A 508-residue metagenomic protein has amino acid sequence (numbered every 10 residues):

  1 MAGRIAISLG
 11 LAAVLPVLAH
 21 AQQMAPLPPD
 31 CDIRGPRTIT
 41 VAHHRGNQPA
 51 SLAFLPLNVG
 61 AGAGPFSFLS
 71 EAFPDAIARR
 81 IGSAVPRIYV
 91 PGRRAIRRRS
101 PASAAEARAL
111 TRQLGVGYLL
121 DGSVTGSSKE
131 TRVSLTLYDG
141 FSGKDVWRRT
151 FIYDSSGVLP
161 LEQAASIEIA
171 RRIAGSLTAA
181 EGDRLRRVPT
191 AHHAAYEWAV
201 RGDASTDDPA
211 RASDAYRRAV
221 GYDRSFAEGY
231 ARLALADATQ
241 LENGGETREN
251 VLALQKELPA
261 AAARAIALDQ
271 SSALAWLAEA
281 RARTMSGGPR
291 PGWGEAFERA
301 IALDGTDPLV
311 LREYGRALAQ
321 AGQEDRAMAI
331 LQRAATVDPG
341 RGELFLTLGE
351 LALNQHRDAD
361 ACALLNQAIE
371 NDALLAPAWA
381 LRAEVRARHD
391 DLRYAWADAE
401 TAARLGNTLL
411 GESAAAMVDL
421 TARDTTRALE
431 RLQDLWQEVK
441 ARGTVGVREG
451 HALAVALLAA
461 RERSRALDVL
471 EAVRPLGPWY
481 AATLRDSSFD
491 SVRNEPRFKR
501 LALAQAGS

Functional and structural regions predicted by a protein language model:
A6-V17: Bacterial N-terminal signal peptides
A19-A21: Boundary at the C-terminal end of the N-terminal hydrophobic targeting segment
M24-R34, V41-S134, Y138-V158, R184-V188: Short beta-strand->alpha-helix linker/helix-N-cap micro-motif that forms a surface specificity/interaction loop
H44-N47, E181-V200, E249, V439-V445: TPR-adjacent "capping" and linker segments in tetratricopeptide-repeat scaffold/adaptor proteins
E71, D75, R79, A109-R112 (+7 more regions): Solvent-exposed, polar/charged alpha-helical surfaces in well-ordered, non-transmembrane soluble domains, broadly
A170-A179: A short N-terminal helical cap/helix-turn-helix that marks the beginning of AMP-binding/adenylate-forming
H193-G322, T336-T347, N354, A481-L484: Short coil/linker segments at helix-helix boundaries
W293-F297, D307-R312, L318-S508: Alpha-helical protein-protein interaction modules
